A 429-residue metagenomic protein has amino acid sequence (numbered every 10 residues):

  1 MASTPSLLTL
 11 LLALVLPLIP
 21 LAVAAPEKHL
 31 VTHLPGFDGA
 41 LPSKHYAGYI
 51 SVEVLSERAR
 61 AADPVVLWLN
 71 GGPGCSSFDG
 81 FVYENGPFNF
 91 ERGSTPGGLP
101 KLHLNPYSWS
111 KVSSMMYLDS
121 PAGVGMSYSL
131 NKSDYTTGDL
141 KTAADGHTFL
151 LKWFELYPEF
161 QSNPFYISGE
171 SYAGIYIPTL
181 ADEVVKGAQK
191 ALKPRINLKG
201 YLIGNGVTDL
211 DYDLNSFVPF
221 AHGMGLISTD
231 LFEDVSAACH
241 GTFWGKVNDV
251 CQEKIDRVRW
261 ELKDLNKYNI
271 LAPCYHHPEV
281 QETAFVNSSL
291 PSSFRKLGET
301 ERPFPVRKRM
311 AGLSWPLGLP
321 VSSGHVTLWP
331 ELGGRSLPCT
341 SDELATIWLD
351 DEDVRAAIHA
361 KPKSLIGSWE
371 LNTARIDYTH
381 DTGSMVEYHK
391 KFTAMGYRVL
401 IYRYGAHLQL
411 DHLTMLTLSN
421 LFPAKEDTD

Functional and structural regions predicted by a protein language model:
A2-D429: Terminal and linker regions of secretory-pathway proteins
